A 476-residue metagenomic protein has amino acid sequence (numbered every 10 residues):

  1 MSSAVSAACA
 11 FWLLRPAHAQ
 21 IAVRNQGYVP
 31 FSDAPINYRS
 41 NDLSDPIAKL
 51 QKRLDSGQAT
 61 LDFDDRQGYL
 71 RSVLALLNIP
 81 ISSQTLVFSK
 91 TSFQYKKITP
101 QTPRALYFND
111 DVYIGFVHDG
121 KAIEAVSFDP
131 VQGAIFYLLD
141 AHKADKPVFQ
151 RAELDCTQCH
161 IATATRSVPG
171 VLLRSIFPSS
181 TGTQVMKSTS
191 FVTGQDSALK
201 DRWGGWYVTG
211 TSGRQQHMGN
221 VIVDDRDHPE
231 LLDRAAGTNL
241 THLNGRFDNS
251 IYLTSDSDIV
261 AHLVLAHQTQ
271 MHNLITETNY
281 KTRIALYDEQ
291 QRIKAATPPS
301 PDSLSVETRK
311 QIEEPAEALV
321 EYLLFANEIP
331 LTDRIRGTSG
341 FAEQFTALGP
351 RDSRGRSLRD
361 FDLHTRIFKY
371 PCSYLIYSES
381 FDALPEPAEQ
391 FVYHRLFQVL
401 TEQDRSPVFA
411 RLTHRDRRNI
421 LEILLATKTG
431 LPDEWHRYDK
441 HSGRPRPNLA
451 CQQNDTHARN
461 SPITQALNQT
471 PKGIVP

Functional and structural regions predicted by a protein language model:
S2-W12: Bacterial N-terminal signal peptides
R15-A19: Sec/Tat signal peptide C-region and signal peptidase I cleavage site
I21, G115-D302, E307, A316-L324 (+1 more regions): Sequence context surrounding c-type heme c attachment/ligation sites in exported
V23-G120: N-terminal alpha-helical interaction blocks
A326-E328, G337-H364, S380-F381: Acidic, glycine-enriched catalytic cores built around paired aspartates
D455-A458: Short hydrophobic alpha-helical segments enriched in small aliphatic residues
